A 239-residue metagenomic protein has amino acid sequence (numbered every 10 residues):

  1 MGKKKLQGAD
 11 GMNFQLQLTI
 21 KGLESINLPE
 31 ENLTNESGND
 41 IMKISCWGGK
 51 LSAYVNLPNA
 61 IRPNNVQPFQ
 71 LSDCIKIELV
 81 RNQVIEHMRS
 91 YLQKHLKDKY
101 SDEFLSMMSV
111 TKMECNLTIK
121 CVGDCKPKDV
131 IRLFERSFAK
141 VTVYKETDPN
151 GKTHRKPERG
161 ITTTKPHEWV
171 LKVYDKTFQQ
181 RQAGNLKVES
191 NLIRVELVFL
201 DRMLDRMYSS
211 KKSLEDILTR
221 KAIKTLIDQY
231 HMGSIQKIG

Functional and structural regions predicted by a protein language model:
M1-G239: Structured, helix-rich domain cores that form ligand/interaction pockets
